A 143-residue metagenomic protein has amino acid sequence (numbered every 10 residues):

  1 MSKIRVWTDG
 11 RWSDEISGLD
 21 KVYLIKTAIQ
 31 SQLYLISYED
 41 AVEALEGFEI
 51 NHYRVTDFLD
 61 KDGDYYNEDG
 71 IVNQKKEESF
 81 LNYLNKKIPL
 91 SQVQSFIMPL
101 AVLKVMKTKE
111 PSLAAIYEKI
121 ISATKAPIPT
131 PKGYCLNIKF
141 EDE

Functional and structural regions predicted by a protein language model:
M1-E143: Acidic (Asp/Glu-rich) sequence patches and key acidic residues that form negatively charged surfaces used
